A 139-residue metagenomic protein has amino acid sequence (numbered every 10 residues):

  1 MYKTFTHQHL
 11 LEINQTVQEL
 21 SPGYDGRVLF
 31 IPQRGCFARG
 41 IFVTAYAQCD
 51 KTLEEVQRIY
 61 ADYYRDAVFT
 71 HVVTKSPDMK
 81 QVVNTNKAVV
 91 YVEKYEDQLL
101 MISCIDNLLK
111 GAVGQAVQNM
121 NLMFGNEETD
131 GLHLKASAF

Functional and structural regions predicted by a protein language model:
M1-I105: C-terminal substrate-binding/catalytic lobe of Rossmann-fold NAD(P)-dependent oxidoreductases
V89-F139: NAD(P)-dependent Rossmann-like dehydrogenase/reductase catalytic/cofactor-binding core
